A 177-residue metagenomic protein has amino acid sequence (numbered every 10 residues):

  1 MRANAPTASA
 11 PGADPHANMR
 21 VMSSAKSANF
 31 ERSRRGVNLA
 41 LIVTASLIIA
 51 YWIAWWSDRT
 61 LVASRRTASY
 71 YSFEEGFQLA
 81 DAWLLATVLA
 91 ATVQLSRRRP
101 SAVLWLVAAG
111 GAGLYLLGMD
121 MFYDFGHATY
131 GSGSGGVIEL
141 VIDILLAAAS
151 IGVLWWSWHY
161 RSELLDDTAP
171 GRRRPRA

Functional and structural regions predicted by a protein language model:
R2, H16-A177: Topology signature of small-to-medium multi-pass alpha-helical membrane proteins
